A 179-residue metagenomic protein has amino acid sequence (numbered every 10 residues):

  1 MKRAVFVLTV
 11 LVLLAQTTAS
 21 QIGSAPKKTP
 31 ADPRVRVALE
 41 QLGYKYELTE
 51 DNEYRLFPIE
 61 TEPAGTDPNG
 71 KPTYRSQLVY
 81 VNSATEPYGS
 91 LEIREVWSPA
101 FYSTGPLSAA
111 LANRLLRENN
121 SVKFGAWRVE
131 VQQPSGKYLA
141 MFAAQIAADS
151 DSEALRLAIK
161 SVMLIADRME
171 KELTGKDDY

Functional and structural regions predicted by a protein language model:
R3-A4, Q16-S76: Charge-rich, low-complexity N-terminal segments
F6-L14: Hydrophobic helical h-region of N-terminal Sec-dependent signal peptides in bacterial secretory/periplasmic proteins
G23-P26, W97-Y102, A144-L155: Second-shell loop/turn segments in exported
E50, E60-T61, T85, W97-A100 (+1 more regions): A mature extracytoplasmic/lumenal domain signature
P72-S103: A short acidic-to-branched-hydrophobic micro-motif
L91-Y138: Short, internal acidic amphipathic alpha-helical interface segments that mediate docking to partner proteins
N120-E170: A short, solvent-exposed beta-edge/loop patch
L173-Y179: Short, highly charged C-terminal tails/helix-capping segments
